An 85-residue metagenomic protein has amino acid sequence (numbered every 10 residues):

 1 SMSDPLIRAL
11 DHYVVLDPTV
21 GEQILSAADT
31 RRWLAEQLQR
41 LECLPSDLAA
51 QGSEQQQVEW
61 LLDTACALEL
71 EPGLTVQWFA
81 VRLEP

Functional and structural regions predicted by a protein language model:
S1-L44: N-terminal prepro regions of secreted peptide precursors
R31-A67: Short, hydrophobic/π-rich interface segment
E59-P85: Short, compact, well-ordered microdomains
